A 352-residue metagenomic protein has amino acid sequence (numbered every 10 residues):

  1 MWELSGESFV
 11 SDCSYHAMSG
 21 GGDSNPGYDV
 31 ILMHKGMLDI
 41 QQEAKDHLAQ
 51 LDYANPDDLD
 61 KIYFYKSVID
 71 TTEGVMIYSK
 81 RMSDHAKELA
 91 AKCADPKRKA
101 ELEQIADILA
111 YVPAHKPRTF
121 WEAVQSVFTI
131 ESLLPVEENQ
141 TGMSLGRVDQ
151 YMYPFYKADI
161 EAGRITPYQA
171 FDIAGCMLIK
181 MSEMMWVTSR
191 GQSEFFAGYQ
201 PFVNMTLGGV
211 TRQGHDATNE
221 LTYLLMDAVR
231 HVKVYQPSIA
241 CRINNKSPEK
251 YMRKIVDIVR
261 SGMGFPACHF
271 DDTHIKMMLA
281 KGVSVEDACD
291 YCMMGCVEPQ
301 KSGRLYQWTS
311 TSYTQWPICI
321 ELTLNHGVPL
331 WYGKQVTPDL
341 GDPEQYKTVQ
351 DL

Functional and structural regions predicted by a protein language model:
M1-V68, K97, E101-L352: Conserved catalytic cores of very large enzyme subunits
K66-I77: Extended non-globular scaffold/tether segments
V75-S79, R147-V148: Helix-boundary capping/turn motifs
I77, R81-D84, E88: Extended, non-transmembrane alpha-helical coiled-coils
A86-A91, A158-D159: Hydrophobic side-chain positions on well-ordered alpha-helices, corresponding to helix-helix packing/interface faces
L89-K99: A conserved hydrophobic secondary-structure block that centers on an alpha-helix together with its immediately flanking
